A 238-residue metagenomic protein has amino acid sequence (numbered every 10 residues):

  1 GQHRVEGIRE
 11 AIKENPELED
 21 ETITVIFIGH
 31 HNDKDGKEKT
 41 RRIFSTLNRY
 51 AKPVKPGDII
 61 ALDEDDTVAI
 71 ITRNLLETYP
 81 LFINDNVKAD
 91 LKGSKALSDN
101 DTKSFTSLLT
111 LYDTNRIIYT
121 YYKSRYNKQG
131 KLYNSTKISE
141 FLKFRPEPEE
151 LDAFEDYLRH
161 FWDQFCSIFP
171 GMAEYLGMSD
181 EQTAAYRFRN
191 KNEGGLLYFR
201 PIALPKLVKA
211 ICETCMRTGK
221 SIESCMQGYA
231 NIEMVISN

Functional and structural regions predicted by a protein language model:
Q2-N238: Accessory terminal alpha-helical modules
